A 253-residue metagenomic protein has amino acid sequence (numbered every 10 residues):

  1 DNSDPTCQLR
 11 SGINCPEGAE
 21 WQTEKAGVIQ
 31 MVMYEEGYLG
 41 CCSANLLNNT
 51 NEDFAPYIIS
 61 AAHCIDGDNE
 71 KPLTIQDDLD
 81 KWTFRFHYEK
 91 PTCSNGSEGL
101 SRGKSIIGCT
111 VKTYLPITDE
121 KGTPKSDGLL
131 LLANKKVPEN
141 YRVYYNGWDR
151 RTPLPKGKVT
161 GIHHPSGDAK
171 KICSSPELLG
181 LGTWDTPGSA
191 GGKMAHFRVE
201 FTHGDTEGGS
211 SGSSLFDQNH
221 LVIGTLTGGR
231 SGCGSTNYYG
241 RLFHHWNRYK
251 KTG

Functional and structural regions predicted by a protein language model:
D1-V199, G208: Serine endopeptidase catalytic core focused on the charge-relay Asp
N45-A55, G204-L226: Catalytic nucleophile loop of clan PA
I65-D68, G229-C233: Short glycine/acidic-enriched loop and turn motifs that connect beta-strands
H164, L226-G228, L242: Broad hydrophobic/π-residue packing in well-ordered secondary structure
Y239-G253: A recurrent domain-boundary module in secreted/ectodomain proteins
